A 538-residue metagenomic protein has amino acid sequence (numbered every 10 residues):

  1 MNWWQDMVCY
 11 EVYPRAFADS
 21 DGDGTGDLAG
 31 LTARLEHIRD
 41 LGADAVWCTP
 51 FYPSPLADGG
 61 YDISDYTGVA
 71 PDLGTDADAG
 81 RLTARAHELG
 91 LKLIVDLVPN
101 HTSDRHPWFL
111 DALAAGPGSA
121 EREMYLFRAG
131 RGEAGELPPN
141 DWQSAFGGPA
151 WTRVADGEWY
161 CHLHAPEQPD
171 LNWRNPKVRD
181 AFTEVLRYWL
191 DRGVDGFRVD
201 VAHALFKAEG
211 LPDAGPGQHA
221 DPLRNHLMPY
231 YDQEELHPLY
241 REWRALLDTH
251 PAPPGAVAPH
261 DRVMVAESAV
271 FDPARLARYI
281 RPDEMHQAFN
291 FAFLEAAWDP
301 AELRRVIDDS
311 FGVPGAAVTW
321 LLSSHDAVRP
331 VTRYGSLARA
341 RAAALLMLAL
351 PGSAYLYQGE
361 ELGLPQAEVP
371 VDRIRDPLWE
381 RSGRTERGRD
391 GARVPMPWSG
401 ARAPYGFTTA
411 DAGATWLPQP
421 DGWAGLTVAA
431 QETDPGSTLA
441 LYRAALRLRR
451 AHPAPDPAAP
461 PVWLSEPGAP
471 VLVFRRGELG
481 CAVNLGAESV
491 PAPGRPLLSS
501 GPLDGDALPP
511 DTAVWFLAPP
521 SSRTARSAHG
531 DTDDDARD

Functional and structural regions predicted by a protein language model:
M1-R187, D191, A204-V270, M396 (+1 more regions): Acidic/aromatic-lined carbohydrate-recognition and catalytic surfaces of CAZymes acting on diverse glycans
V46, F197-V199: Hydrophobic residues within beta-strands of alpha/beta enzymes
S103-H106, L110-L113, V263-W298, L364-R375: Substrate-binding cleft/loops of secretory-pathway carbohydrate-active enzymes
G215-A220, R224-Y231, P238-P254, Y279 (+4 more regions): Loop/helix patches that line or flank the sugar-binding groove of alpha-linked glycan CAZymes
I280-A301, V313-R329: Aromatic- and acid-rich polysaccharide-binding/catalytic face of secreted or lumenal carbohydrate-active enzymes
E488-D504: Beta-strand-rich binding/interaction modules
D504-A525, D538: C-terminal beta-strand-rich structural cap/linker in extracellular carbohydrate-active enzymes
